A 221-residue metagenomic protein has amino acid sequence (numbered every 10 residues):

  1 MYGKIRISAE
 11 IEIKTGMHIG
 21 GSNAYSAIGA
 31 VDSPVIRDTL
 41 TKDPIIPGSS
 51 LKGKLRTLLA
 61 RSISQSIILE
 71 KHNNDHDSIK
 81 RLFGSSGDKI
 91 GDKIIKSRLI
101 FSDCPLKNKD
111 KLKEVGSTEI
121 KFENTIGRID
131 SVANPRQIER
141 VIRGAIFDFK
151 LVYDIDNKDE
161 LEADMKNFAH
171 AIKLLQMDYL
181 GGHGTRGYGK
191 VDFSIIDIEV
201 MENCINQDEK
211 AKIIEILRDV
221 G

Functional and structural regions predicted by a protein language model:
M1-G221: RNA-binding basic/glycine-rich loop and surface signature characteristic of RAMP-family CRISPR effectors
